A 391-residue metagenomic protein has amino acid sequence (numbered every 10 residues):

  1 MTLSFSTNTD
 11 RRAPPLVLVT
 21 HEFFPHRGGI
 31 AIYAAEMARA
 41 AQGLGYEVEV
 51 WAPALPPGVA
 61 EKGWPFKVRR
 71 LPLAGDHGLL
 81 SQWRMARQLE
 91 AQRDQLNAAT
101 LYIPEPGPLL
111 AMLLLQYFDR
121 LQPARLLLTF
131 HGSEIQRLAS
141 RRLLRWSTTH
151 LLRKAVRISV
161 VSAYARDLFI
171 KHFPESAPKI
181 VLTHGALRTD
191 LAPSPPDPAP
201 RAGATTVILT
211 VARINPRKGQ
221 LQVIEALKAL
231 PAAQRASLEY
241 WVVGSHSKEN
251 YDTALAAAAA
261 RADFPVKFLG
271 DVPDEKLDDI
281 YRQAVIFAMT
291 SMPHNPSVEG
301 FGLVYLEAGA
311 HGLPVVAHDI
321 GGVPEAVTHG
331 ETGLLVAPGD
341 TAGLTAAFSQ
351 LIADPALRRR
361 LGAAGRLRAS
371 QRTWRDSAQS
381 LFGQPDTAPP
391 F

Functional and structural regions predicted by a protein language model:
A54-P56, E239-T253: Glycosyltransferase donor-sugar binding loop
I103-L109, F130: Short His-centered aromatic/hydrophobic patch
L128, H150-P193: Donor nucleotide-sugar binding/catalytic pocket of nucleotide-sugar-dependent glycosyltransferases
S159, P200-K218, I224-K228, W241: Conserved donor-binding/catalytic core segment of Leloir-type glycosyltransferases
G244, D252-K276: Nucleotide-activated donor-binding/catalytic signature segment of Leloir-type glycosyltransferases, i.e., the conserved
R282-S297, L313: Acidic donor-binding loop of glycosyltransferase active sites
Y305-A310, P314-A317, V327: Short hydrophobic beta-strand element within catalytic cores of glycosyltransferases and related nucleotide-activated
H329-G330, L334-A342, S349-A356: Conserved acidic donor-binding segment of nucleotide-sugar-dependent glycosyltransferases
